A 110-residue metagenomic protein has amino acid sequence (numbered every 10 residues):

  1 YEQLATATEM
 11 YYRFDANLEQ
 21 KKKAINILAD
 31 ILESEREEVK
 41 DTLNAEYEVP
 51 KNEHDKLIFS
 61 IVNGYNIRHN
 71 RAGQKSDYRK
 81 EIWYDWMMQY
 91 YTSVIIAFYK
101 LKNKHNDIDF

Functional and structural regions predicted by a protein language model:
Y1-N17: Charged alpha-helical initiation segments
E2-Q3, A29, F59: Helix-boundary capping/turn motifs
R13-K40: Extended serine/threonine-enriched, polar tracts that run as long, contiguous segments within proteins
N26, E37-F110: Alpha-helical oligomerization segments
